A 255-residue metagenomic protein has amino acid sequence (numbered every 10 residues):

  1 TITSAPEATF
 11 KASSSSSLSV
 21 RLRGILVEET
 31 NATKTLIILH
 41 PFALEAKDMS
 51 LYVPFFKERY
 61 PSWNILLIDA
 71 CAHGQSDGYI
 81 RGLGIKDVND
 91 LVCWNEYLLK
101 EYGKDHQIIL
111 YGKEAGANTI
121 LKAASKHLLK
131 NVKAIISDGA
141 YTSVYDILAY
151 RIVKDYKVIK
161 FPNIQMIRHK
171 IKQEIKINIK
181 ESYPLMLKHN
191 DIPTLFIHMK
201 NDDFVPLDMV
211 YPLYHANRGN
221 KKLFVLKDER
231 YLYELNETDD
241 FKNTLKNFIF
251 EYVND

Functional and structural regions predicted by a protein language model:
T1-S15: An N-terminal hydrophobic leader/cap segment in hydrolases
F42-F56: The serine-hydrolase catalytic nucleophile loop
Y52, I192, P206-H215: Short alpha-helix in the alpha/beta-hydrolase fold that links the catalytic acid
V53-D77: Conserved alpha/beta-hydrolase
R81-Y102: Alpha/beta-hydrolase active-site loop
K122-K176: Hydrolase active-site cap/lid region
H189-N190, F196-H198, D202: Short beta-strand/loop motif that positions the catalytic acidic residue of the alpha/beta-hydrolase fold
E229-K242: Catalytic histidine-centered segment of alpha/beta-hydrolase-like enzymes
